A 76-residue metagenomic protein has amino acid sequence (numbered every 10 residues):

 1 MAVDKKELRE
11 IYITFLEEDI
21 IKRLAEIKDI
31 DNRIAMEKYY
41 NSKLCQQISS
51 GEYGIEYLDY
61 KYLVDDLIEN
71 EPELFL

Functional and structural regions predicted by a protein language model:
M1-L76: C-terminal alpha-helical interaction appendages
